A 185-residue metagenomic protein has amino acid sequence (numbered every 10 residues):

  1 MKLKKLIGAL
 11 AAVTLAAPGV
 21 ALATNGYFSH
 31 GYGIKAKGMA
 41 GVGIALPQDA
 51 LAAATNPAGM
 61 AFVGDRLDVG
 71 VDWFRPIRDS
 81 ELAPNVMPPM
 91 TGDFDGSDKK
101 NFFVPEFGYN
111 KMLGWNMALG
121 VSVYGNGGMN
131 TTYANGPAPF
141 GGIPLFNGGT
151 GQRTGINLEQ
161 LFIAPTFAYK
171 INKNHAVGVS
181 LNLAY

Functional and structural regions predicted by a protein language model:
M1-L22: Gram-negative bacterial Sec-dependent N-terminal signal peptides
P18-G125: N-terminal, post-signal peptide beta-strand-biased segments of exported outer-membrane/organellar beta-barrel and other
R66-D68, A118, T166, A176 (+1 more regions): Membrane-spanning beta-strand positions in outer-membrane beta-barrel proteins
I77-K100, G127-A164, Y185: Extracellular/periplasm-exposed beta-strand and loop segments of Gram-negative cell-envelope proteins, dominated by
D98-M112, G155-A176: Outer-membrane beta-barrel transmembrane strands
N126, A168, N172-N174, L181-Y185: Short acidic/polar capping segments at secondary-structure boundaries
